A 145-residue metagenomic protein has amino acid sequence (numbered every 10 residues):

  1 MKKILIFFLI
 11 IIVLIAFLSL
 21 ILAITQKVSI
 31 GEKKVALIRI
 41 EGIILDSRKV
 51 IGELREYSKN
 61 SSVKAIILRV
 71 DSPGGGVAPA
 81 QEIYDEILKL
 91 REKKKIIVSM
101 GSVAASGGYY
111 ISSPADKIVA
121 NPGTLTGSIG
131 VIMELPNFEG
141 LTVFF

Functional and structural regions predicted by a protein language model:
M1-K95, S102-F145: Small-residue-centered hinge/linker elements
